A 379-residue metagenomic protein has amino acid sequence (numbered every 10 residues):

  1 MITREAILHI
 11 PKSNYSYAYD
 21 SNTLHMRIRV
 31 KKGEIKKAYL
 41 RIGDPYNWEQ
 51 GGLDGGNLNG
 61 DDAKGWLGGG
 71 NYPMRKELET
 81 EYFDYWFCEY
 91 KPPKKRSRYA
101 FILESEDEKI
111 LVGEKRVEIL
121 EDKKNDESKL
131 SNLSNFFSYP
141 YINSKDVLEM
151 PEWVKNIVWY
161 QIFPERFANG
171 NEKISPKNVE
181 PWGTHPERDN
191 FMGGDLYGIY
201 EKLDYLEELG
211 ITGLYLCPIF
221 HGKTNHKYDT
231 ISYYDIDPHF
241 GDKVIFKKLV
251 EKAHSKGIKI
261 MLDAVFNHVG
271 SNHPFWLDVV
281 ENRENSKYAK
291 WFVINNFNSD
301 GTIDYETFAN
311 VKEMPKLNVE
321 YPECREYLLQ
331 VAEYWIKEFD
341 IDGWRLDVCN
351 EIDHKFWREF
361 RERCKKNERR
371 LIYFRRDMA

Functional and structural regions predicted by a protein language model:
M1-E34, Y46, S128-K145, M150 (+1 more regions): Non-catalytic, glycine-rich low-complexity segments
E34-P93, E104-I119: Aromatic- and glycine-rich beta-strand/loop motifs that create alpha-glucan
K95-Y99: Exposed beta-strand face motif in extracellular beta-rich ectodomains
K155-F163: Carboxylate/His-rich catalytic cores and anion/metal-binding grooves
F163-T212, I219-F339, E359-K366, I372: Substrate-binding/active-site clefts of carbohydrate-active enzymes
H239-F240, C349-K355: Acidic-and-aromatic substrate-binding clefts and catalytic sites of carbohydrate-active enzymes
M261, G343-C349: Short catalytic-loop micro-motif centered on adjacent basic/acidic residues
